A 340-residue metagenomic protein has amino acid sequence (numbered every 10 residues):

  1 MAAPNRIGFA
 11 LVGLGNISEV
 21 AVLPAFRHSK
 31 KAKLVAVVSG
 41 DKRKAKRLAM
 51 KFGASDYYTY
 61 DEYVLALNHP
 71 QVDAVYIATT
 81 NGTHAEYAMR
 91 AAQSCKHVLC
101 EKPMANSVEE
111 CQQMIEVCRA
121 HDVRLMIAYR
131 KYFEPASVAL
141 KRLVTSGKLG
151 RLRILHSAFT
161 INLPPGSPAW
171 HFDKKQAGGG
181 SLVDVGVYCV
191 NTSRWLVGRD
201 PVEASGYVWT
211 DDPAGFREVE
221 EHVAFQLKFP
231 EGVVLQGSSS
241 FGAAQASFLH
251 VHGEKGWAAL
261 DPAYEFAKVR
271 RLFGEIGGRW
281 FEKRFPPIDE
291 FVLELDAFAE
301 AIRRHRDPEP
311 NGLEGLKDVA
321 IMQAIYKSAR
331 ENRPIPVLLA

Functional and structural regions predicted by a protein language model:
M1-A3, A74-Y76, E300-A340: C-terminal helix-rich "cap/oligomerization" subdomain common to oxidoreductases
M1-F52: N-terminal Rossmann-like dinucleotide-binding module
I17, G40, R284-D296: Active-site loop of classical SDR/Rossmann-like NAD(P)-dependent oxidoreductases, centered on the catalytic Tyr-X3-Lys
S18, C100, L125-I127, G237 (+1 more regions): Hydrophobic residues in well-ordered beta-strands that form the structural core
D56-V117: Beta-loop-alpha module in the N-terminal Rossmann-like domain of NAD(P)-dependent dehydrogenases, especially those
Q113-K131, G150-L155: Rossmann-fold dehydrogenase core element
K131-F216, N332: Predominantly a Rossmann-like dinucleotide-binding segment in NAD(P)-dependent oxidoreductases
N191-F266, V292-R306: Contiguous beta-strand/loop segments that form the cofactor/metal-binding neighborhood of enzyme cores
